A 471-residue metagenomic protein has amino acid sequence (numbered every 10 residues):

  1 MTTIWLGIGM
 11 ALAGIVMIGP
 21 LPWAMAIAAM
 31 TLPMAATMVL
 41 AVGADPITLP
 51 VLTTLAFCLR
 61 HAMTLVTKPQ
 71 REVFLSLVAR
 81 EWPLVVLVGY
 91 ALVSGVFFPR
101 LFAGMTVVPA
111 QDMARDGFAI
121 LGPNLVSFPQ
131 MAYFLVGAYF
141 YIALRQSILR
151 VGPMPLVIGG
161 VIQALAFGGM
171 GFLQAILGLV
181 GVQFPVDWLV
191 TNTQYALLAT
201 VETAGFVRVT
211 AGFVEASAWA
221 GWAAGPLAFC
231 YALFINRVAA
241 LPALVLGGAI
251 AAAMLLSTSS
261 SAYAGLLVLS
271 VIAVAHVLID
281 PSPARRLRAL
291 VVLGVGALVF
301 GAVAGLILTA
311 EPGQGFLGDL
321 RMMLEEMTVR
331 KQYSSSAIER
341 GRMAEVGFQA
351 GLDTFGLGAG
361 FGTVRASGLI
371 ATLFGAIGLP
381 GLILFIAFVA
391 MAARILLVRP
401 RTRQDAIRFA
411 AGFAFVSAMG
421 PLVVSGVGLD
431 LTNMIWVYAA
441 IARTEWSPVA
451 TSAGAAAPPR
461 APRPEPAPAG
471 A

Functional and structural regions predicted by a protein language model:
W5-I15, V88, F134-A143, V157-P185 (+1 more regions): Alpha-helical transmembrane segments of multi-pass inner-membrane proteins
M17-W23, A62-E81, A232-V245, A393-G412: Membrane-interface helix-loop-helix junctions at transmembrane boundaries of multi-pass membrane enzymes, predominantly
A24-G43, T53-L135, A418: N-terminal hydrophobic segments of proteins, predominantly signal-anchor/transmembrane helices of inner/organellar
G89, G169, L173-V182, V274-T328 (+1 more regions): A membrane-periplasm/extracellular boundary helix in multi-pass inner-membrane enzymes that assemble envelope glycans
S94, M322-I370, I377-L382: TM-adjacent membrane-interface loops and short helices in multi-pass inner/ER membrane proteins
G152-V161, V238-L244, P281-A297: Membrane-interfacial entry segments at the cytosolic side of transmembrane helices
G296-L306, Y438-A471: A juxtamembrane structural motif centered on a specific transmembrane helix
I386, I395-S425, L431, I435-A439 (+1 more regions): Loop-to-helix entry and N-terminal half of a specific, functionally important transmembrane alpha helix in multi-pass
